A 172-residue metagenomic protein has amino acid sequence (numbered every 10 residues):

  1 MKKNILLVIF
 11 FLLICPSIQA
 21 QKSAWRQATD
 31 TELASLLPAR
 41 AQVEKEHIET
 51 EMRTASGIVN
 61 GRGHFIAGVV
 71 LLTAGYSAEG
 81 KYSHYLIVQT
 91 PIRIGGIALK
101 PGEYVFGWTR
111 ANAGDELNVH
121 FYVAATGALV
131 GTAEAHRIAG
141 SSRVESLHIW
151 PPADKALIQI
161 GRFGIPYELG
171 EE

Functional and structural regions predicted by a protein language model:
N4-I14: Sec-dependent N-terminal signal peptides
F11-L12, L86, F106: Preference for bulky hydrophobic residues occupying beta-strand positions in well-ordered beta-sheet regions
Q19-S77, A125-E172: Primarily secretory-pathway and cell-envelope proteins
S56, Q89-T90, V119-H120: Generic short beta-strand
H64-G102: Mid-chain, structured segments of secreted extracytoplasmic proteins
G102-T109: A short tyrosine-centered beta-strand micro-motif
T109, A113-E116: Solvent-exposed, well-ordered loop and adjacent helix/strand elements within mature globular domains that form
E116-L117, Y122-A124: Mature extracytoplasmic/lumenal regions of exported proteins
